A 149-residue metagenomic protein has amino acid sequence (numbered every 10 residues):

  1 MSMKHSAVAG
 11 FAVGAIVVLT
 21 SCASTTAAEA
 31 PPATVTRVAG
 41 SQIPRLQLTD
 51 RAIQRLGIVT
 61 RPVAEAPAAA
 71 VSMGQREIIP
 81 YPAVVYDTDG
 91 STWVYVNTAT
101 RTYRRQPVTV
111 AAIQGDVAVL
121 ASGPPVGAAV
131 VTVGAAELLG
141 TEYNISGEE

Functional and structural regions predicted by a protein language model:
M1-T20: Sec-dependent bacterial lipoprotein signal peptides
S2-K4, C22-E65, W93-E149: Short alpha-helical boundary/capping segments at helix-coil junctions
F11-G14, A23, M73, D116: Generic anion/oxyanion-binding catalytic loop in active/binding sites
V63-E77: Short, glycine/small-residue-enriched coil/turn segments at secondary-structure junctions
E77-A83: Sequence-composition feature that favors extended, apolar/low-complexity stretches
A83-V85, V108: Short Gly/Pro-enriched turn/cap motifs at secondary-structure boundaries
